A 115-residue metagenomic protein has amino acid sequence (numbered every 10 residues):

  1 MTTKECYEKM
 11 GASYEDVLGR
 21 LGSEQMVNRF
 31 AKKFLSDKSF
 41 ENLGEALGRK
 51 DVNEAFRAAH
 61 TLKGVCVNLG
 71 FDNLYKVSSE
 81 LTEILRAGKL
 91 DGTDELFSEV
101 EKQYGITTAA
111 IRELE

Functional and structural regions predicted by a protein language model:
M1, S23-E24, F71, Y75 (+1 more regions): Short, structured coil/loop segments at alpha-helix boundaries
T3-E5: Intrinsically disordered or compositionally simple regulatory linkers and C-terminal tails in signal-transduction
G11-T61, D91-E115: Long, amphipathic alpha-helical coiled-coil segments characteristic of histidine-phosphotransfer scaffolds
S39, D51, A55-A58, C66-R86: Short, well-ordered alpha-helical segments that carry or flank key catalytic/ligand-binding motifs at enzyme/regulatory
